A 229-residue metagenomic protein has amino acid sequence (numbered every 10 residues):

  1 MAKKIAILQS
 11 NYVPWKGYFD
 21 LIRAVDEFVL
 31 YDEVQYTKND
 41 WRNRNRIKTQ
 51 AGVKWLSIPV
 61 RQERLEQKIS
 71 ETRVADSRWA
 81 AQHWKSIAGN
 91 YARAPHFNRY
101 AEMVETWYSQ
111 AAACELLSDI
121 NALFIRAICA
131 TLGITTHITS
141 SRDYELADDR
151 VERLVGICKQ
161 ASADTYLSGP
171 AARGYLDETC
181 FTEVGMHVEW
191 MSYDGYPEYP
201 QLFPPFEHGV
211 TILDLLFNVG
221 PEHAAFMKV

Functional and structural regions predicted by a protein language model:
M1-V229: Residues lining hydrophobic/aromatic ligand-binding pockets adjacent to catalytic sites
